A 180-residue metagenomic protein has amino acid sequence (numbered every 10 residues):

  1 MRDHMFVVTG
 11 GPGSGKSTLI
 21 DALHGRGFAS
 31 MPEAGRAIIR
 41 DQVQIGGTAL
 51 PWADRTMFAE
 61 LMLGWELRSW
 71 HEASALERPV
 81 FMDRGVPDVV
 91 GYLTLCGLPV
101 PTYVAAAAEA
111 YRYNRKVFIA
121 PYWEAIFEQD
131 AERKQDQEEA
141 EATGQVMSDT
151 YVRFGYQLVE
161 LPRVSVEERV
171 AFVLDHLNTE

Functional and structural regions predicted by a protein language model:
V8: Hydrophobic anchor at the beta1->P-loop junction of P-loop NTPases
G11, L23: P-loop (Walker A) phosphate-binding loop of NTP-binding proteins
G15: Conserved glycine(s) of the Walker
L19-I20: Post-Walker A alpha-helix
H24-W65: Conserved substrate/cofactor phosphate-moiety recognition/catalytic segment in nucleotide-dependent phosphotransferases
A59-R112: Glycine-rich phosphate-binding loop used to anchor ATP phosphates in small-molecule kinases, encompassing both
G97-V164: A glycine- and Lys/Arg-enriched "phosphate-lid" helix/loop adjacent to the NTP-binding pocket of small-molecule kinases
